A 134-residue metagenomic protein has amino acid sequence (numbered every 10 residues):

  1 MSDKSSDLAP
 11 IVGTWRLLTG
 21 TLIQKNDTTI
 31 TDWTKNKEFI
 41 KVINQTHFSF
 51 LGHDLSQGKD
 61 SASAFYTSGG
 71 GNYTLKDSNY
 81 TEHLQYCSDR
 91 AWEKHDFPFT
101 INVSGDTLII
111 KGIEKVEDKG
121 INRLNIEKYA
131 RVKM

Functional and structural regions predicted by a protein language model:
M1-S68, T81-M134: Lipid interaction determinants
G71-L75: Mid-length scaffold segments of soluble, non-membrane domains
